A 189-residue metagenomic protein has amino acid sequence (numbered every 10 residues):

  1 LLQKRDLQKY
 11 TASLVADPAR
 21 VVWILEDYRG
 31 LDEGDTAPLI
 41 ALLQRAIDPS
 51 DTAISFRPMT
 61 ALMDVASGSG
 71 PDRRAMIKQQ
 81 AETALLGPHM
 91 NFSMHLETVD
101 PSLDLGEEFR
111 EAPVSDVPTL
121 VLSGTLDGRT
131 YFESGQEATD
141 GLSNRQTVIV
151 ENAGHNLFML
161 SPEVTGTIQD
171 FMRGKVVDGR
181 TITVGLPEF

Functional and structural regions predicted by a protein language model:
L1-A112: Alpha/beta-hydrolase fold active-site neighborhood
A112-S115, D140-L142: Short, conserved loop/helix-junction motifs that constitute active-site signature segments in enzyme catalytic cores
S115, V121-S123: Short beta-strand/loop motif that positions the catalytic acidic residue of the alpha/beta-hydrolase fold
D127, A138, I168: Hydrophobic, well-ordered secondary-structure elements that form the walls of internal hydrophobic environments
G128-S134: Conserved alpha/beta-hydrolase "acid-adjacent" motif
D140-N156: Catalytic histidine neighborhood in serine/cysteine hydrolases with alpha/beta-hydrolase-type architecture
A153-T165: Catalytic histidine-centered segment of alpha/beta-hydrolase-like enzymes
R173-F189: Alpha/beta-hydrolase-fold serine-hydrolase catalytic core, especially in secreted/extracellular enzymes
